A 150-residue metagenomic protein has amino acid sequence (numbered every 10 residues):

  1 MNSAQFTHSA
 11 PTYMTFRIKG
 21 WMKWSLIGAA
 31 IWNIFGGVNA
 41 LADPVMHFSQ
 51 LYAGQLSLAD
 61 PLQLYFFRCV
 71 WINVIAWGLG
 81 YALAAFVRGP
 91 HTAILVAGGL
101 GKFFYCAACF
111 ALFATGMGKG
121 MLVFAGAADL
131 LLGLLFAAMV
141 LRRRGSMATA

Functional and structural regions predicted by a protein language model:
N2-K19, N39-F67: Interfacial loop at the N-terminal end of multi-pass membrane proteins
T15-I18, G78-V96, F113-A114: Juxtamembrane helix-break-helix junctions at the cytosolic face of small multi-pass alpha-helical membrane proteins
K23-A42, L135: Alpha-helical transmembrane segments of multi-pass integral membrane proteins
I31-G36, D43, A59-F86, G99-F103: Core segments of alpha-helical transmembrane spans in multipass integral membrane proteins
Y52-Q55, A93, A97, M117-A128: Non-cytosolic membrane-interface motifs at loop->transmembrane helix junctions
I94-C109: Hydrophobic alpha-helical membrane segments
C106-F124, L141: Membrane-helix boundary connector in multi-pass membrane proteins
L131-A150: Membrane-water interface at the C-terminal end of transmembrane alpha helices
